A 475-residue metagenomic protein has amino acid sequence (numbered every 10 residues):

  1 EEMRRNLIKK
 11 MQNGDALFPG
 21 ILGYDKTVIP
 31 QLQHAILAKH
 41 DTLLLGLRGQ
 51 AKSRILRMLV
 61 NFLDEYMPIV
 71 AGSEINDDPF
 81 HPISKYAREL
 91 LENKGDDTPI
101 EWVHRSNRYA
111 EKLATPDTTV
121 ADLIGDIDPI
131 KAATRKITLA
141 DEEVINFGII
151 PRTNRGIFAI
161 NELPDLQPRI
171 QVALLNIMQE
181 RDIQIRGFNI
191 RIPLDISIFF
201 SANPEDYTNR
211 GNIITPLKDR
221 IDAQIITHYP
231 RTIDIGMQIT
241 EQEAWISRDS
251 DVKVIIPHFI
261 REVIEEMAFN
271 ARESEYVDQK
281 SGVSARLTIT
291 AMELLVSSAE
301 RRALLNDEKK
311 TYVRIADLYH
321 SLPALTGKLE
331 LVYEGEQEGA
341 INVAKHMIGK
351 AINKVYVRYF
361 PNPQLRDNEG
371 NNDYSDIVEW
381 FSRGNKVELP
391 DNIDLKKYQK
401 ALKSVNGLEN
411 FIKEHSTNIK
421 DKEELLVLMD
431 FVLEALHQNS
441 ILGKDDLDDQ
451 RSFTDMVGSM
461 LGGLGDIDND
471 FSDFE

Functional and structural regions predicted by a protein language model:
E1-N6, T134, T208-N212, K218-S281 (+4 more regions): Conserved C-terminal "switch" segment of AAA+ ATPases
K9-V28: Dynamic helix-loop-helix/coil hinge segments at AAA+ ATPase domain boundaries and subdomain interfaces
Y24-D25, Q33-K39, L47-R48, I150-T153 (+1 more regions): Phosphate-binding P-loop
A38-T42, F269-V277, I289-K310, A324 (+1 more regions): AAA+ ATPase "lid" subdomain C-terminal helix
K52: Conserved lysine of the Walker
I55, L59: Hydrophobic positions on the alpha1 helix immediately C-terminal to the Walker A/P-loop
L63-E101, R105-I149, N154-V252, S297-L305: Canonical AAA+ ATPase core
K280, E300-E475: C-terminal engagement/docking regions of AAA+ P-loop ATPases
